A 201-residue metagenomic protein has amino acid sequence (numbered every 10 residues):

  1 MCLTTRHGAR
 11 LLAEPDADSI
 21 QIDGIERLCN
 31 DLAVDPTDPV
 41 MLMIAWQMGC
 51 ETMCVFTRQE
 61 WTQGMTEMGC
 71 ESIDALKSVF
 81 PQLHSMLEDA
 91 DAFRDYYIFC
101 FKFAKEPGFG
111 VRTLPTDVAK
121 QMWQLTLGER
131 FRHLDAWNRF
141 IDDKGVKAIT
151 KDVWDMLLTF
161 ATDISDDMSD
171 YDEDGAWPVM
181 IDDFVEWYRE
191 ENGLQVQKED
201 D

Functional and structural regions predicted by a protein language model:
M1, L28-T57, E67-D95, M122-K144 (+1 more regions): EF-hand-based Ca2+ sensing modules
C2, R6-L12, V196: Sequence-level preference for short, compositionally simple segments enriched in small aliphatic or small polar residues
G8-D35, P39: Structured catalytic modules that directly regulate molecular switches in eukaryotic signaling
A13-I25, G49-G69, P107-A119, D143-L157: Acidic Ca2+-chelating loop motifs
Y96-D201: Alpha-helical bundle/repeat cores within regulatory domains of eukaryotic proteins
